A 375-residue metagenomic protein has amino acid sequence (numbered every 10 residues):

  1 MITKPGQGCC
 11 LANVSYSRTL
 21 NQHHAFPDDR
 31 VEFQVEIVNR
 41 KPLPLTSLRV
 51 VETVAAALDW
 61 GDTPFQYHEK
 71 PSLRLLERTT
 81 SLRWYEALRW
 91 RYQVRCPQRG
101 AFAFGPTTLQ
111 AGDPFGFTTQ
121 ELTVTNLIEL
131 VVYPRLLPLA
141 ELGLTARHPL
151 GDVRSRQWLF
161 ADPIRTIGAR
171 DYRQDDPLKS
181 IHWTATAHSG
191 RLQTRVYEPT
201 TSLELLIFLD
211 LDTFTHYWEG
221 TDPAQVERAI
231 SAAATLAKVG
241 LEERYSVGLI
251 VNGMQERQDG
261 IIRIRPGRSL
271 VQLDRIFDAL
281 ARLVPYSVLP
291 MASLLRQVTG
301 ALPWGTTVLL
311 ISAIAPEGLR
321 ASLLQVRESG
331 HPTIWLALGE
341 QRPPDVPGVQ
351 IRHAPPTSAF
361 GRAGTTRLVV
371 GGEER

Functional and structural regions predicted by a protein language model:
M1-A12, D278-R375: Von Willebrand factor type A / integrin I
I2-I262, T307-I311, Q325: An amphipathic, basic-hydrophobic helix/alpha-beta surface used to engage anionic, phosphate-rich ligands or surfaces
S17, T53, Y172, I276-A279 (+2 more regions): Residues that form generic nucleotide/phosphate-binding pockets
R165, K179, T201, S269-A279 (+1 more regions): Alpha-helical structural motif
Y197-P199, V239-L241, G267-V271, V298-L302: Short, conserved, surface-exposed binding loops centered on an aromatic residue
Q258-L289: Short, charged loop segments at secondary-structure junctions
